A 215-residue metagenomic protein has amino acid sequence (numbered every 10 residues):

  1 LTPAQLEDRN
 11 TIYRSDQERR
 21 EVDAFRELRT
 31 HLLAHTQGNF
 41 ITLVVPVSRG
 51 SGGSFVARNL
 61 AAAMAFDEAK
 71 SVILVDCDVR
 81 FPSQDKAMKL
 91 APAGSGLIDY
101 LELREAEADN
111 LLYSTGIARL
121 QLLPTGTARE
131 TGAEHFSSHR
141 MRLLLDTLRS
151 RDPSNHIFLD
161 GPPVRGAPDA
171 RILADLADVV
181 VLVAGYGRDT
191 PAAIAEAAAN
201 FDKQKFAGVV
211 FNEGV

Functional and structural regions predicted by a protein language model:
L1-A4, G126, V210-V215: Beta-strand-loop-alpha "switch" segments that mediate conformational coupling across diverse proteins
L1-V22: Charged, amphipathic alpha-helical linker segments immediately N-terminal to NTP-binding catalytic cores
S15-D16, G94-E102, T127-S137: Flexible beta-alpha connector loops of hexameric P-loop NTPases
Q17-V79, Q84-K86: Walker A/P-loop phosphate-binding motif and the immediately C-terminal alpha-helix
L28, D78, Y100, L123 (+3 more regions): Residue-level signature of catalytic and energy-coupling elements of molecular machines, predominantly ATP/GTP-dependent
R29, L33-Q37, A65, M88-K89 (+7 more regions): Signal for well-folded cores of large energy- and translation-related assemblies
A63-P124: Phosphate-binding loop that captures ATP/GTP phosphates
E134-V215: Conserved catalytic-core segment of NTP-binding enzymes
